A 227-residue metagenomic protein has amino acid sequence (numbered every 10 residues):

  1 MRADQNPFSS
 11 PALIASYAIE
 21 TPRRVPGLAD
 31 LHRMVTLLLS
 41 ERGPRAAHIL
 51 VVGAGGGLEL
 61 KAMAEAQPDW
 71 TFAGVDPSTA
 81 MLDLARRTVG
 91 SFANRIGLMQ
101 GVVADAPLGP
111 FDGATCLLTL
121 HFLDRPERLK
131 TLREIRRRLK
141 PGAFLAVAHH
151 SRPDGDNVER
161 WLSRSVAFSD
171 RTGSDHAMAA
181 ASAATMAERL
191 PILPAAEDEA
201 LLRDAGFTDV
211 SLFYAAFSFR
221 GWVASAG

Functional and structural regions predicted by a protein language model:
M1-S16: N-terminal, positively charged/glycine-rich alpha-helical extensions of SAM-dependent methyltransferases
G27-R45: Conserved alpha-helix/loop element of class I SAM-dependent methyltransferases that forms part of the SAM/SAH-binding
H48-V52, G56-D105: Class I SAM-dependent methyltransferase SAM/SAH-binding core
A106-A114: A short acidic, Gly/Pro-enriched loop at the edge of an enzyme's catalytic core that lines a small-molecule cofactor
L129-P141: A short glycine-rich, Lys/Arg-flanked "PGG" loop and its adjoining helix->strand segment in the class I
G142-H150: Conserved beta-strand signature within the Rossmann-like core of class I S-adenosyl-L-methionine
H150-A205: C-terminal alpha-helical "lid/dimerization" subdomain adjacent to the S-adenosyl-L-methionine
A205-G227: Core SAM-dependent methyltransferase catalytic element
